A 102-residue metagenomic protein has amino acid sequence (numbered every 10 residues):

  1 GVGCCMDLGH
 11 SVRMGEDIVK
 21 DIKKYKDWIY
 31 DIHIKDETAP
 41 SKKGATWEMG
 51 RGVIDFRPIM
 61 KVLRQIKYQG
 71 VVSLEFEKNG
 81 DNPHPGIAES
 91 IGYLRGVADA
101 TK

Functional and structural regions predicted by a protein language model:
G1-K102: Histidine-acidic metal/acid-base catalytic patches
